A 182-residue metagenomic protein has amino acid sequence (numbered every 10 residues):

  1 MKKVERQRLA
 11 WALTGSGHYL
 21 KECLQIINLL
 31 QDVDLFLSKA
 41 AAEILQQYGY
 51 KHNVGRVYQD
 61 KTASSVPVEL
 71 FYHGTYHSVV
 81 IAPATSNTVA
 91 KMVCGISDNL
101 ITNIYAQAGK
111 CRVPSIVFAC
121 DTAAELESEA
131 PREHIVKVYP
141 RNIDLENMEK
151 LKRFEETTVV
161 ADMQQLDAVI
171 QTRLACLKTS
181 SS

Functional and structural regions predicted by a protein language model:
M1-S182: A cross-family phosphate/adenosyl-ligand binding-site feature
